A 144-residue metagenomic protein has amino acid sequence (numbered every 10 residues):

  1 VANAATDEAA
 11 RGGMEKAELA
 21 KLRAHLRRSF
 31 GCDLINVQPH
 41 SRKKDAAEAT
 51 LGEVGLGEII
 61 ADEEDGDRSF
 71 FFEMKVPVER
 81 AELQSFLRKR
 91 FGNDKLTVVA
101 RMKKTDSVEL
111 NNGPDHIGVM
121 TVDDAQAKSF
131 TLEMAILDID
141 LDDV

Functional and structural regions predicted by a protein language model:
A2-V144: Terminal leader/tail segments of proteins
